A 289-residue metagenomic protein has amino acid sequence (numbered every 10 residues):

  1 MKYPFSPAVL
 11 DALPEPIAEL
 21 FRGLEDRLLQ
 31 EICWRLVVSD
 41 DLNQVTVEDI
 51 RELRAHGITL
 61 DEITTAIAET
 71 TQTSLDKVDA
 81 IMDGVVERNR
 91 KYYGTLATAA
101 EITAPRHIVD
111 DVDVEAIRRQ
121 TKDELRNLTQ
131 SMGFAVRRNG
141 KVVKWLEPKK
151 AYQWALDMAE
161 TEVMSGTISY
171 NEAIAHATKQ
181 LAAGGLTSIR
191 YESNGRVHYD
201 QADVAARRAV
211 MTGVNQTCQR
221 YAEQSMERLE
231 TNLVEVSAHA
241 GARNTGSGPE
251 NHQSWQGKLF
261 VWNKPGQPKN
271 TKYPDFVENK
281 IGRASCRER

Functional and structural regions predicted by a protein language model:
M1-I281: Domain-core detector
I281-E288: Conserved small/polar residues in nucleotide/adenosyl-binding loops
